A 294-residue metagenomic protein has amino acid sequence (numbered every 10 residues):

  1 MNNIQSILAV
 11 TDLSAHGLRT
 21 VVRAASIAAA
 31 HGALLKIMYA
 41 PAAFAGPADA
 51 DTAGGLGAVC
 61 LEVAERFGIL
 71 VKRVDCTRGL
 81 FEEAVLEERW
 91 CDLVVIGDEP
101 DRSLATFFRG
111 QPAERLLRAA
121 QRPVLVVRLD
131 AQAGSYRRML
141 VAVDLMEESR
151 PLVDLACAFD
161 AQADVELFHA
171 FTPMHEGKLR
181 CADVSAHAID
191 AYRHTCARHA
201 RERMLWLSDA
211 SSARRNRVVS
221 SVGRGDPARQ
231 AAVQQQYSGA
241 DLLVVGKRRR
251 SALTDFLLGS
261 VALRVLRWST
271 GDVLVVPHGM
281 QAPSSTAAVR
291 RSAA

Functional and structural regions predicted by a protein language model:
N2-A50, R138-I189, R217, H278-G279 (+1 more regions): Small/aliphatic-rich secondary-structure junction motif
N3, V21, E83-Q132, V233-T286: Gly/Ser-rich helix-loop-strand patches that form or flank binding pockets for ribonucleotide-derived cofactors
V21, D49-L61, A197-L205: Short, surface-exposed alpha-helical segments at coil->helix boundaries
I27, A33-L34, I69, R122 (+4 more regions): Short glycine/serine/threonine/alanine-rich loop segments
K36-M38, A45, L70-C76, L125 (+3 more regions): General small-molecule cofactor/ligand-binding pocket signal
E62-V71, R203-V219: A structural motif corresponding to the C-terminal end of an alpha-helix and its immediate exit/capping segment
D75-E83, V222-Q230: Charged docking surfaces used in two-component/phosphorelay signaling
H187-H199: A short acidic, glycine-rich active-site loop that binds or catalyzes chemistry on phosphate/adenosine moieties
